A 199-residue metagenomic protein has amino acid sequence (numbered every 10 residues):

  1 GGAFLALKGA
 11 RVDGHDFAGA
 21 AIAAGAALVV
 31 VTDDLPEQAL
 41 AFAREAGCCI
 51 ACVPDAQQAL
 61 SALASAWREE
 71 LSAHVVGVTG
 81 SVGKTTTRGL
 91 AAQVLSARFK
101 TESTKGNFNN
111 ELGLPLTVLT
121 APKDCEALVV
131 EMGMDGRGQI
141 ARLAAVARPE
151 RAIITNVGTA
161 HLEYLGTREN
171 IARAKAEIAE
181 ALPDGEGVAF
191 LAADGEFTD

Functional and structural regions predicted by a protein language model:
G1-A62: N-terminal leader/targeting and accessory segments in enzymes
G2, A21, L63, V78 (+6 more regions): Residue-level signal for inorganic ion chemistry
I22, L35-A46, I153-D199: Acidic, Mg2+-coordinating active-site environments of NTP-dependent enzymes
A64-N107: Walker A (P-loop) phosphate-binding motif
F99-G113, M132, N156: Short beta-strand-centered segment that lines the nucleotide-binding/catalytic pocket of NTP-utilizing
E126-R137: Switch II (G3) loop of P-loop NTPases
D135-V146: Switch II of P-loop NTPase G domains
R148-A152: Proline-aspartate-enriched helix->loop->beta-strand connector
